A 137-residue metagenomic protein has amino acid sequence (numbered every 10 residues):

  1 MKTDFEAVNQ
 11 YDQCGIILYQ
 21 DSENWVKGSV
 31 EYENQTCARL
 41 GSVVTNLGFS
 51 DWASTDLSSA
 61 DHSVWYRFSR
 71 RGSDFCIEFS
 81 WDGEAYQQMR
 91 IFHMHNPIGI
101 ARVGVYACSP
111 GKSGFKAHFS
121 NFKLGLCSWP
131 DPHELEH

Functional and structural regions predicted by a protein language model:
M1-H137: Extracellular glycan-recognition regions
